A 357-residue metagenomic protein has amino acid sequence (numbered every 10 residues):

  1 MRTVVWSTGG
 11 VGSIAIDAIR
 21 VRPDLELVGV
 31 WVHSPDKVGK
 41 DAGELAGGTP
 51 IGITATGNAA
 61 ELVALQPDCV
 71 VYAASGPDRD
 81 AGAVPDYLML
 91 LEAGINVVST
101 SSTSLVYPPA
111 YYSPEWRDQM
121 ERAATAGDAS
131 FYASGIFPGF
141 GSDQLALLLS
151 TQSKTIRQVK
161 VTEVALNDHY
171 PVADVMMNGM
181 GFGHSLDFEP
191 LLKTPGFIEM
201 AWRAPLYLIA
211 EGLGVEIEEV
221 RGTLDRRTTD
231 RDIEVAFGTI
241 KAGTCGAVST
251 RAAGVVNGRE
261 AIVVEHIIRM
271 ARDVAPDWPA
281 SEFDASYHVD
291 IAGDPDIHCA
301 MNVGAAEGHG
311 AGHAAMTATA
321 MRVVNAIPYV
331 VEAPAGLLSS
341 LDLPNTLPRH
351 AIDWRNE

Functional and structural regions predicted by a protein language model:
M1-A93, G214: N-terminal glycine-/serine-/threonine-rich beta1-alpha1-beta2 phosphate-ribose binding loop of Rossmann-like
W6, G10, I14, L65 (+7 more regions): Conserved active-site and cofactor/substrate-binding residues in soluble primary-metabolism enzymes
W6, S150-D277, Y287, H313: Active-site-lining helix/loop region of Rossmann-like oxidoreductase modules
H33-P35, I95, S102-L105, I136-F137 (+1 more regions): Short, ordered loop/turn segments at secondary-structure junctions
V84-P85, A93, S101-A129: Rossmann-fold NAD(P)-binding glycine/threonine-rich loop
S99-T100, F131-S134, K160-V161: General beta-strand structural signal in soluble alpha/beta enzymes
F140-Q152: Alpha-helical support elements that line or immediately flank enzyme active sites and cofactor-binding pockets
E234-E357: C-terminal active-site/capping subdomain that shapes the small-molecule cofactor and substrate pocket of enzyme
